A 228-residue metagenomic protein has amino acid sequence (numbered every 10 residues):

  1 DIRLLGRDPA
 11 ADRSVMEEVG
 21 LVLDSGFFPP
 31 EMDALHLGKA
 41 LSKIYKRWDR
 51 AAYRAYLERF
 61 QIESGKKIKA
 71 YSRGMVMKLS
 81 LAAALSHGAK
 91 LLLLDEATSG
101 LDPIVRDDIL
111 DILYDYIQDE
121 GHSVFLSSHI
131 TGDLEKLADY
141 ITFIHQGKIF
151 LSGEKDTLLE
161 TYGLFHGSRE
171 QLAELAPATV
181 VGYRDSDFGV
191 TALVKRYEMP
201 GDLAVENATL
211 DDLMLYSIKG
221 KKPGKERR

Functional and structural regions predicted by a protein language model:
D1, D12, D49, S168 (+2 more regions): Helix N-terminus capping/helix-initiation residues
D1-F125, H129-G132, K136-H145: ABC transporter nucleotide-binding domains
D33, E154, E206-T209: Short loop/turn segments at beta->alpha junctions
A52-A55, Q171, T209, L213: Exposed alpha-helical structural elements
L92-A97, Q171-L175, E198-L203: Short, surface-exposed beta-strand/loop "edge" segments at domain boundaries and coil↔beta transitions
D108-V194: ABC transporter nucleotide-binding domain
V180-R228: C-terminal coupling/interaction segments
